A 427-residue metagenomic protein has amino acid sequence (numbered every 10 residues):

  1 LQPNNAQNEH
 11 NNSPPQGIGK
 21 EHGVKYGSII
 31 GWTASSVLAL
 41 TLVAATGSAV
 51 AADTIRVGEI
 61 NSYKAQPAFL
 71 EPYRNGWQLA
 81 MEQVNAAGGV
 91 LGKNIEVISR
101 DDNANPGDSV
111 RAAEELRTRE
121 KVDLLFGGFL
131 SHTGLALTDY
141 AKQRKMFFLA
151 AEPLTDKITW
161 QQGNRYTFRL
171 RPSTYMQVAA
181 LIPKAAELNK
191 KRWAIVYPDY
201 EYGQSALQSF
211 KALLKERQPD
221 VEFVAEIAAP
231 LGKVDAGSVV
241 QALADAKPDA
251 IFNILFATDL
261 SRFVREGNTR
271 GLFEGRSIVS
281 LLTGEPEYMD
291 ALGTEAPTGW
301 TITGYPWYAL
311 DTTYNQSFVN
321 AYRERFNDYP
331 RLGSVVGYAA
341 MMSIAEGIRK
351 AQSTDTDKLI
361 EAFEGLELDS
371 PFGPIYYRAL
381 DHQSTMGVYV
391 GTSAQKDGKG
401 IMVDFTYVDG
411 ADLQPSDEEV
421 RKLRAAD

Functional and structural regions predicted by a protein language model:
T33-A45: Bacterial N-terminal signal peptides
A52, N75-V97, K215-V221: Signal peptide-proximal N-terminal region of secreted/periplasmic/extracellular or secretory-lumen proteins
I55, E367, P371-D427: Solvent-exposed, acidic/polar segments of extracytosolic/periplasmic ligand-binding ectodomains
G58-Q78, R100-G107, F129-L130, V196-Q204 (+2 more regions): Extracytoplasmic "Venus flytrap"
F69-N75, A87-I158, L170, A229-A236 (+2 more regions): Beta-alpha junction/loop-to-helix N-cap segments that form part of ligand/metal-binding clefts
R111, D156-K157, N164-T269, Y308-S317: Extracellular/periplasmic Venus flytrap/periplasmic-binding protein
L116, E120-F129, L149-A151, A194-Y197 (+4 more regions): Periplasmic-binding protein-like
E266-Y338, R349-T354, M402-D427: Extracellular/periplasmic periplasmic-binding protein-like sensory domains
